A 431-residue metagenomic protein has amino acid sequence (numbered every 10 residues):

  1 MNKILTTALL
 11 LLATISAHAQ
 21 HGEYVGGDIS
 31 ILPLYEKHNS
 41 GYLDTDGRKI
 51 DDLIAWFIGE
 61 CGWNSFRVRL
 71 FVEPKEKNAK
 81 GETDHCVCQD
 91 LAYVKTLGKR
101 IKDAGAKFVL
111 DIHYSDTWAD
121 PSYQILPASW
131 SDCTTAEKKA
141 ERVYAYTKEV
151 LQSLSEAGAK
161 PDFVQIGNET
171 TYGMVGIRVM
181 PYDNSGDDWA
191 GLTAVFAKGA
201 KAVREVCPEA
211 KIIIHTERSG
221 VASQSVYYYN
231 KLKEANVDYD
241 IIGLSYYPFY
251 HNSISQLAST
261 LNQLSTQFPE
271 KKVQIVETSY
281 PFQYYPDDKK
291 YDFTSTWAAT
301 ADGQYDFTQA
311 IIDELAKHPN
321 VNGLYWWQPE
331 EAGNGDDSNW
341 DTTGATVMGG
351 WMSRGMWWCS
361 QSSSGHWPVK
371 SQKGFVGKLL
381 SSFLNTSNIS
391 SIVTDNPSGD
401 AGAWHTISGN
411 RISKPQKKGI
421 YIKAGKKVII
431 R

Functional and structural regions predicted by a protein language model:
L9-H18: Hydrophobic h-region of N-terminal signal peptides that target proteins for export in Gram-negative bacteria
Q20-W56: Boundary/entry segment of secreted carbohydrate-active catalytic domains
V25-I29, N64-V68, F108-I112, D162-I166 (+4 more regions): Hydrophobic faces of well-ordered beta-strands that scaffold small-molecule active sites in alpha/beta enzyme cores
Y42-L43, Q263, Q267, Q283-A310 (+2 more regions): Aromatic-rich peripheral "rim/lid" segments of glycoside hydrolase catalytic domains that contact and position glycan
F57-D188, L192-S219: Substrate-binding cleft and catalytic face of glycoside hydrolase catalytic domains, especially the flexible beta-alpha
L154, D162, N168, I214-R218 (+3 more regions): Aromatic- and acid-rich polysaccharide-binding/catalytic face of secreted or lumenal carbohydrate-active enzymes
N385-S408: Residue-level detector of functionally pivotal "anchor" positions at catalytic/ligand-binding pockets or at interdomain
I420-R431: C-terminal tail/sorting-segment detector
